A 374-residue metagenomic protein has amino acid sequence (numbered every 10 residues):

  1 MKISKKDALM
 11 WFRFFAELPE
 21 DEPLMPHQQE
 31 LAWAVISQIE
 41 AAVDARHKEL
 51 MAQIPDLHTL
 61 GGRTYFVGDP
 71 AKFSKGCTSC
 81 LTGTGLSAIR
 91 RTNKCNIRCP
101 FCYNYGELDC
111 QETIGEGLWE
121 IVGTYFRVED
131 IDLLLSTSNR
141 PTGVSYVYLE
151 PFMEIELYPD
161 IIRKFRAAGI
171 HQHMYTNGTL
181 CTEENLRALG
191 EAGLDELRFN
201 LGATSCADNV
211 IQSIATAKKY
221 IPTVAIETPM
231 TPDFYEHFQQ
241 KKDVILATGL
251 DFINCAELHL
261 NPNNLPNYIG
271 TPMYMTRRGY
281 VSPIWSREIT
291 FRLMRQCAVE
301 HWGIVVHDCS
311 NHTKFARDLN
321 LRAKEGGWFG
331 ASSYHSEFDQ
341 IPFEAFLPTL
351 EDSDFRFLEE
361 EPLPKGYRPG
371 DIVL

Functional and structural regions predicted by a protein language model:
K2-L9, F14, W33-I36, V305-L374: Accessory C-terminal segments flanking Radical SAM cores
K6-R91, G106-T113: N-terminal [4Fe-4S]-dependent radical SAM core
R90-P100, E150: Cysteine-centered iron-sulfur cluster-binding motifs in ferredoxin-type domains/subunits of redox enzymes
Y103, Y158-G169, G190, S213-K219 (+1 more regions): Surface-exposed amphipathic alpha-helices with a cationic face
E107-Y125, S138-E154, A168-C181, A192-N209 (+2 more regions): Core AdoMet radical
S136-T137, R187-G193, L246: Non-catalytic positions within long, well-ordered alpha-helices that form the structural scaffold/packing of enzyme
I155-R163, T182-G190, N209-S213, F238-K241 (+1 more regions): Distinct, well-ordered alpha-helical segments
I211-R317, A331-P342: Conserved C-terminal portion of the radical SAM core fold that forms the substrate/S-adenosylmethionine-binding
